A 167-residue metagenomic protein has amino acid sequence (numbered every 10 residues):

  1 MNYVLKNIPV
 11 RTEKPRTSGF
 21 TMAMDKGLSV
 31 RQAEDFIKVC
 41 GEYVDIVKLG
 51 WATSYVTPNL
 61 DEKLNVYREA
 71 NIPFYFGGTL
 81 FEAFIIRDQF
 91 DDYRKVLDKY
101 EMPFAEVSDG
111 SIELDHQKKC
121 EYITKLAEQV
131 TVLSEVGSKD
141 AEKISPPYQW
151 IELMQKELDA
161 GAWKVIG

Functional and structural regions predicted by a protein language model:
M1-V66: Conserved N-terminal beta1-alpha1 strand-loop-helix module at the mouth
Y3-L5, L28, R68, I72 (+2 more regions): N-terminal and secondary-structure boundary signal
I8-G19, E69-F76, I123-E142: N-terminal small/glycine-rich loop or linker at the start of catalytic domains across soluble metabolic enzymes
S18-M24, D45-L49, F74-G78, A105-V107 (+2 more regions): Hydrophobic faces of well-ordered beta-strands that scaffold small-molecule active sites in alpha/beta enzyme cores
A23-G27, G50-S54, G77-A83, S108-I112 (+1 more regions): Active-site beta-loop-alpha junctions enriched in small/polar residues
R31, S54-Y67, A83-Y93, G110-V130 (+1 more regions): Active-site-adjacent beta->alpha loops and helix N-cap segments on the catalytic face of soluble alpha/beta enzymes
T79-A105: Glycine/small-residue-rich loop that forms an oxyanion/phosphate-binding "nest" at active or ligand-binding sites
D98-G167: Conserved anion-binding
